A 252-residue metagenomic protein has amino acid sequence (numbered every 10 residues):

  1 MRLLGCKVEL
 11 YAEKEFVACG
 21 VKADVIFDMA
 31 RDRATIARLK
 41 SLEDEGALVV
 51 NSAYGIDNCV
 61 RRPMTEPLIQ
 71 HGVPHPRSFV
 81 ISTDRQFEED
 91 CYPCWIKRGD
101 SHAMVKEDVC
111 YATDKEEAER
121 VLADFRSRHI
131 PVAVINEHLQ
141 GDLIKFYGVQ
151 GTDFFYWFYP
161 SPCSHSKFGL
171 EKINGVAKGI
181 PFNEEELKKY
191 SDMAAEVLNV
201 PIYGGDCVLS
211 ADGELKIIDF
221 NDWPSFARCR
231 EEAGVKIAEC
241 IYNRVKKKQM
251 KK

Functional and structural regions predicted by a protein language model:
M1-S82: Conserved N-proximal alpha/beta basic substrate-recognition cap immediately N-terminal to, or forming the N-lobe
Y11-E13, A133-I135, I144, V200-D212: A short glycine-rich, hydrophobically flanked beta-strand micro-motif that places a catalytic Asp/Glu for divalent metal
A23-F27, C94-K97, F146-G148, G213-R228: A short beta-strand motif that forms the metal-chelation/ATP-contact edge of phosphoryl-transfer active sites
R31-R33, G99-S101, W223: Short glycine-rich anion-binding loops that position phosphate/pyrophosphate groups of nucleotides and phosphorylated
E43-G46, Y54-L143, P181, E185: Active-site nucleotide/adenylate-binding loops and adjacent lid/helix of ATP-dependent enzymes
C94, V134, F154, Y203 (+1 more regions): Protein kinase-like catalytic core scaffold
A112-L198: Phosphate-binding site of ATP-dependent enzymes
F182, E196-V200, L209-K252: C-terminal active-site "lid" helix and adjoining low-complexity regulatory extension at the edge of ATP-using catalytic
